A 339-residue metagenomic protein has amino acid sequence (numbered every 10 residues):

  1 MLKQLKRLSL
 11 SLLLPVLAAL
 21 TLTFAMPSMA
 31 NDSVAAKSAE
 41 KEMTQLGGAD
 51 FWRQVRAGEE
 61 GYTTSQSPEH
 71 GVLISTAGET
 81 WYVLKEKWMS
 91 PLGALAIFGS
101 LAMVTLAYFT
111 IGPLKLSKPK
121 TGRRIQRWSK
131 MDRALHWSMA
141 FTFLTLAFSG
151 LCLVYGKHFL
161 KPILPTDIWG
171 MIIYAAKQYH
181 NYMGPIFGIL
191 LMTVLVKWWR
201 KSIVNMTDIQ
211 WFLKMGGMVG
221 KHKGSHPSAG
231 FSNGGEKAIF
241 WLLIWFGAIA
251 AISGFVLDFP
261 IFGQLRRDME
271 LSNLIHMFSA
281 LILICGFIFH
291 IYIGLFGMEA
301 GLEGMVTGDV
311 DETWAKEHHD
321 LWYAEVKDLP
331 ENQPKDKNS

Functional and structural regions predicted by a protein language model:
M1-A30: Hydrophobic secretory-pathway targeting helix
L5, P27-S339: Membrane-embedded alpha-helical bundles that constitute the cytochrome b-like, heme-associated redox core of multi-pass
